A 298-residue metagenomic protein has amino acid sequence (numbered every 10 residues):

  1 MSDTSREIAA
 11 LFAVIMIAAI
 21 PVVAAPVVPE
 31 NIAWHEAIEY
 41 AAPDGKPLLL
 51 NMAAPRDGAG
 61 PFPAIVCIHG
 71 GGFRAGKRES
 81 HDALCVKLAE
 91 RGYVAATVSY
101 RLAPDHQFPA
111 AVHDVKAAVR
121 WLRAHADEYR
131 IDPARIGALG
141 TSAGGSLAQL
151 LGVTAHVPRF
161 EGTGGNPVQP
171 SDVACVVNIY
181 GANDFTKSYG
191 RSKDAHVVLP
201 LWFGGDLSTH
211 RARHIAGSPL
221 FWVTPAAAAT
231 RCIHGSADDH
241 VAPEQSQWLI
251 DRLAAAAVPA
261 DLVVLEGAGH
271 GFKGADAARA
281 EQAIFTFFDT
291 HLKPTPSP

Functional and structural regions predicted by a protein language model:
M1-L11: Bacterial N-terminal signal peptides that target proteins for export
D3, M16-A19, P294: Intrinsically disordered/low-complexity terminal segments and short unstructured peptides
A9-P21: Bacterial N-terminal signal peptides
V22-P298: Alpha/beta-hydrolase superfamily serine-hydrolase fold, recognizing
